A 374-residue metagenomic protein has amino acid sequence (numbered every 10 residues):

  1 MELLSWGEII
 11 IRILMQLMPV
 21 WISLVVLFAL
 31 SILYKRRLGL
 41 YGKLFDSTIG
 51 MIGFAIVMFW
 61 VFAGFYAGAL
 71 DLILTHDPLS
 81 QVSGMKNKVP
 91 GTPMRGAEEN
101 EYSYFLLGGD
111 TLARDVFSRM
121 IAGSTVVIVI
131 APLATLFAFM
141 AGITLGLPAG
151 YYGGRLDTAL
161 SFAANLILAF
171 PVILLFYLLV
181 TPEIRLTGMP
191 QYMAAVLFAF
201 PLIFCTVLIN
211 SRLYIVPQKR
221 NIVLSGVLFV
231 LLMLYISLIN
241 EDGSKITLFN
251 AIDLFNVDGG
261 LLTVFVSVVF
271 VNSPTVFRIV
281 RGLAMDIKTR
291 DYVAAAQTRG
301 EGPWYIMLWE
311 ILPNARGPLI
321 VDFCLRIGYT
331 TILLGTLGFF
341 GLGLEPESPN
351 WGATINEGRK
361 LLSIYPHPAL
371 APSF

Functional and structural regions predicted by a protein language model:
M1-F139, I143, L147-P148, T158 (+8 more regions): Gly/Trp-centered helix-boundary motif
R114-F374: Alpha-helical transmembrane segments of integral membrane proteins, especially multi-pass inner/plasma-membrane
